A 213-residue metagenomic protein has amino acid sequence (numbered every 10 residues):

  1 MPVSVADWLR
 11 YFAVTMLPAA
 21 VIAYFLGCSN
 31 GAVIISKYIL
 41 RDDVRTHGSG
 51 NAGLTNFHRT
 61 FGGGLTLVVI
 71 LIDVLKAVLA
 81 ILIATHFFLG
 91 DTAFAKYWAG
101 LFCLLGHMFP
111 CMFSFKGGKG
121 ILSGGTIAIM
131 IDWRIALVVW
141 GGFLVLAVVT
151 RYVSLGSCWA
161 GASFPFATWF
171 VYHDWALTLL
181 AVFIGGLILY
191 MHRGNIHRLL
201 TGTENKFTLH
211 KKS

Functional and structural regions predicted by a protein language model:
M1-V14: Short, strongly hydrophobic alpha-helical membrane anchors
A13, L17-I22, T66-L67, K96-L101 (+4 more regions): Hydrophobic alpha-helical transmembrane segments
A13-I39: N-terminal signal-anchor transmembrane alpha helix
T15, L65-L71, L75-C111, W133-I135 (+1 more regions): Nucleotide and nucleotide-moiety/phosphate-recognizing core
F25-A32, G100-C111, G186-N195: Transmembrane alpha-helical segments that form the membrane-embedded catalytic/substrate-channel core of multi-pass
V33-T66, H197-S213: Cytosolic, membrane-interface loops and tails of multi-pass inner-membrane proteins
D42-G53, M112-G125, Y152-A160: Short, non-helical or kinked segments that cap or interrupt transmembrane helices
H58-F61, A84-F88, F102, G106 (+2 more regions): Interfacial segments of multi-pass membrane proteins
